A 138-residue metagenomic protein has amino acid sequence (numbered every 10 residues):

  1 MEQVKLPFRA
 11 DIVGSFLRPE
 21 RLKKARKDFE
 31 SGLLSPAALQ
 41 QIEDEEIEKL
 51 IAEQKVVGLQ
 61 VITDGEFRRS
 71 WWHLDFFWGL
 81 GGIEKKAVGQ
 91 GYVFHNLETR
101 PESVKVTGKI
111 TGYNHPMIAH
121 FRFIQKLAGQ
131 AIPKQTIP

Functional and structural regions predicted by a protein language model:
M1-P138: Domain-level signal for soluble alpha/beta catalytic cores
